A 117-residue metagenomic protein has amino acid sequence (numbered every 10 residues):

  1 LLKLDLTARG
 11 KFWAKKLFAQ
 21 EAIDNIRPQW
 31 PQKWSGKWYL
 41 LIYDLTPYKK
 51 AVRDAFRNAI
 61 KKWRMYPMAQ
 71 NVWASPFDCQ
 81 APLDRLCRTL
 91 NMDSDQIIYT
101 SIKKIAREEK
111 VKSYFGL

Functional and structural regions predicted by a protein language model:
L2-F18: Basic, amphipathic "hinge/linker" alpha-helix immediately C-terminal to the N-terminal HTH DNA-binding motif
L4, Y39, I97: A broad, low-specificity signal marking well-ordered, structured residues that form hydrophobic/aromatic
K16, Q20, K62, T89-M92 (+1 more regions): A structural signal for alpha-helix termini and helix-coil/disorder junctions
Q20-R27: Short acidic (Asp/Glu) patches
D24, P67, D93-I97: Short secondary-structure junctions and interdomain/linker hinges
P28-L90: Exposed, interaction-prone assembly regions rather than primary DNA-binding/catalytic cores
S75-L117: Long, low-complexity, charge-rich intrinsically disordered regions
